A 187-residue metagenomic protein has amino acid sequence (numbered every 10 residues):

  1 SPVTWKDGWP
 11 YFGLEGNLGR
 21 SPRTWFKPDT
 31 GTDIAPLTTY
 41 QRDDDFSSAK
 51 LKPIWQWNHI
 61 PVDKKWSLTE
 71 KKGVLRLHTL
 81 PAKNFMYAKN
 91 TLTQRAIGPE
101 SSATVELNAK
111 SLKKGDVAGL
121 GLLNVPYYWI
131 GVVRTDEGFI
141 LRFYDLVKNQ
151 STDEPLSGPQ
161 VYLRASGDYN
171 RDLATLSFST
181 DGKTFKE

Functional and structural regions predicted by a protein language model:
P2-K6: Beta-propeller blade signature
W9-E187: Extracellular glycan-recognition regions
